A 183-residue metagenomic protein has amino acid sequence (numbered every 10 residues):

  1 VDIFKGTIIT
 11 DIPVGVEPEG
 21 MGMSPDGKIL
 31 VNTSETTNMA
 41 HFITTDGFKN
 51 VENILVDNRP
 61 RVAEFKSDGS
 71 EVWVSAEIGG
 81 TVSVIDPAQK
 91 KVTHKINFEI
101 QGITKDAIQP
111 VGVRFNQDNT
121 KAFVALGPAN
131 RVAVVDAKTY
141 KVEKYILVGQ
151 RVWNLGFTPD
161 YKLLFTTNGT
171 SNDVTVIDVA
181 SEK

Functional and structural regions predicted by a protein language model:
V1-K183: Predominantly soluble domains enriched in secretory-pathway, periplasmic, or organellar proteins
